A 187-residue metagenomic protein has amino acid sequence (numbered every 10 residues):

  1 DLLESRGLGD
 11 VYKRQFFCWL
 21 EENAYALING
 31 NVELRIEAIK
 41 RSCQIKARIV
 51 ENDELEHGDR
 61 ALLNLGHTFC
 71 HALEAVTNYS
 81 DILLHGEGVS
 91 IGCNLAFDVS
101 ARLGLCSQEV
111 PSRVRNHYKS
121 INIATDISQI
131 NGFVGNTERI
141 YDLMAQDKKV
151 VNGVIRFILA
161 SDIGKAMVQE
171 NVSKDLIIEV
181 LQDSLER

Functional and structural regions predicted by a protein language model:
D1, A101, M167: Short, flexible active-site loop motifs that bind/organize anionic cofactors or intermediates
D1-Y12: Single conserved hydrophobic/aromatic residue that forms the stacking wall/gate of nucleotide- or nucleobase-binding
R6, W19-N23: Acidic/polar active-site rim loop that often engages polyanionic ligands
L8, D59, N152-V154: A structure-centric signal for secondary-structure junctions around beta-strands
K13-F17: Internal alpha/beta core interface subdomains
E22-E138: Active-site segments that bind and position negatively charged phosphate/pyrophosphate groups
L105-R187: C-terminal charged capping/lid subdomain of soluble metabolic enzymes
